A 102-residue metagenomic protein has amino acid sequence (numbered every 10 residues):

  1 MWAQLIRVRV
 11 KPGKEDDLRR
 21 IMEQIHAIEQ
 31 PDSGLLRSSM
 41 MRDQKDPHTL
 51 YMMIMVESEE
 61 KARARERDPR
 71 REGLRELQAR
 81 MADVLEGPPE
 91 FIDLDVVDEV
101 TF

Functional and structural regions predicted by a protein language model:
W2, L36-H48, E76-F102: Glycine-rich beta-strand-turn "strand-cap" elements at beta-sheet edges
A3-R9, S38-D68: Short, well-ordered beta-strand segments in beta-rich or mixed alpha/beta enzyme and ligand-binding folds
R9-R19: Short, surface-exposed ligand-recognition loops at beta-strand->loop->(often short) alpha-helix junctions that present
K14-D16, E60-A62, E99-F102: Residue-level signal for secondary-structure boundary sites
L18-I21, R42, R71: Hydrophobic alpha-helical segments with strong N-terminal bias
Q24-L36, M55-E90: An amphipathic, aromatic/His-enriched active-site/gating alpha helix that lines ligand/cofactor pockets
